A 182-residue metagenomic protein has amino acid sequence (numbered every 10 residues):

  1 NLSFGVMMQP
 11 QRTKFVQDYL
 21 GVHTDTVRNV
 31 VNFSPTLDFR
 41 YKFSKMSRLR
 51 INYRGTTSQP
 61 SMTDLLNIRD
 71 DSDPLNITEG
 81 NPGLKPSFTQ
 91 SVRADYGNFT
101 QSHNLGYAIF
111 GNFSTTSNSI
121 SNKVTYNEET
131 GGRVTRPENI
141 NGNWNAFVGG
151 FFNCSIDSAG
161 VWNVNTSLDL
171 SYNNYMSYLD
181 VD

Functional and structural regions predicted by a protein language model:
N1-D182: Exposed, low-structure sequence patches enriched in small/polar residues
